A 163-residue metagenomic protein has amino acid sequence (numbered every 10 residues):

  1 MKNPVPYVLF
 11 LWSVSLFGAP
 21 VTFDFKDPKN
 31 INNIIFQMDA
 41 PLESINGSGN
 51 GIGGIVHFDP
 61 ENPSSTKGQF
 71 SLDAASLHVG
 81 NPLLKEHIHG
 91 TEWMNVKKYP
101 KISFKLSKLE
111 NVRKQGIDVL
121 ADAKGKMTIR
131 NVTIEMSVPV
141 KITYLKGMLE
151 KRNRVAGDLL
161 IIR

Functional and structural regions predicted by a protein language model:
K2-F10: Sec-dependent signal peptide recognition, specifically the positively charged N-region followed immediately by
S13-S15: N-terminal signal peptide c-region/cleavage motif recognized by signal peptidases
G18-R163: Low-complexity, acidic/polar, glycine-enriched regions of mature
